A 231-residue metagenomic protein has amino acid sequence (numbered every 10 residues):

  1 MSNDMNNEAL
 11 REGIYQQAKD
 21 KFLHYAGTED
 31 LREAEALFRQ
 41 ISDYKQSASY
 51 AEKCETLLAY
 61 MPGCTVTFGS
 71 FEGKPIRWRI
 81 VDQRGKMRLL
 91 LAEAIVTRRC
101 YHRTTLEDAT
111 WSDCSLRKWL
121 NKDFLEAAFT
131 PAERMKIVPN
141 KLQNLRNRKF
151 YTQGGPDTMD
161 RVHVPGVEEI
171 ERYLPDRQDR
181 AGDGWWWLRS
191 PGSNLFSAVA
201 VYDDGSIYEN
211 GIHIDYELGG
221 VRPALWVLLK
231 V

Functional and structural regions predicted by a protein language model:
S2-A9, E29-L58: Short, charge-rich amphipathic alpha-helical segments embedded in non-transmembrane helical bundles/solenoids
N7-F22: Alpha-helical tetratricopeptide repeat
D20, A36, A200-Y202: Short stretches within intrinsically disordered, low-complexity N-terminal or propeptide regions
D20-D30: Short coil/turn connectors between adjacent alpha-helices in alpha-solenoid helical repeat scaffolds
T56-V231: Collagenous Gly-X-Y triple-helix signature in extracellular proteins
